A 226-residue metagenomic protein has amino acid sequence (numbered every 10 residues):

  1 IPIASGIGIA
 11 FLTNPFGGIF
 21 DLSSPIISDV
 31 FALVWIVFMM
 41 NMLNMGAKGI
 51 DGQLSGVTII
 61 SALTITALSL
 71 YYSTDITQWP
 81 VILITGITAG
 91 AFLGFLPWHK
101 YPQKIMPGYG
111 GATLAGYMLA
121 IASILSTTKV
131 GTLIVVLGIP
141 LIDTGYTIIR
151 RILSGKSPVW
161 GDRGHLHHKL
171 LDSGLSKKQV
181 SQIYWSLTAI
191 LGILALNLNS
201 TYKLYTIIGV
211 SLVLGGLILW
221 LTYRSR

Functional and structural regions predicted by a protein language model:
I1-A4, F92, T206-S225: Hydrophobic core of alpha-helical transmembrane segments in multi-pass integral membrane proteins
I1-I142: "…together with the soluble PPM/PP2C metallo-phosphatase catalytic core" -> "…together with the soluble PPM/PP2C
L12, Y146-Q179: Cytosolic, membrane-interface loops and tails of multi-pass inner-membrane proteins
S24, S176-V180, Y202-T206: Membrane-interface starts of transmembrane alpha-helices
T64-I65, G94, G116, Y146 (+3 more regions): Alpha-helical transmembrane segments of multipass membrane proteins
L125-G131, N197-L204: Transmembrane helix interruption/hinge and helix-loop junction motifs
I142-P158, L214-R226: Membrane-helix cytosolic exit motif
G174-I190, L194-N199: Alpha-helical transmembrane segments of integral membrane proteins, especially multi-pass inner/plasma-membrane
